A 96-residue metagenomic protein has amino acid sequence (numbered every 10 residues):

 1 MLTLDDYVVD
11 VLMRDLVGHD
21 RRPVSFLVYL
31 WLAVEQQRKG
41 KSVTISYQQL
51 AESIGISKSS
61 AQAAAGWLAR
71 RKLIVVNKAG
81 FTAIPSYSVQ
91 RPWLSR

Functional and structural regions predicted by a protein language model:
M1-S53, T82: Short recognition helix of helix-turn-helix/winged-helix DNA-binding domains
E35-W93: Winged helix-turn-helix DNA-binding recognition segment
